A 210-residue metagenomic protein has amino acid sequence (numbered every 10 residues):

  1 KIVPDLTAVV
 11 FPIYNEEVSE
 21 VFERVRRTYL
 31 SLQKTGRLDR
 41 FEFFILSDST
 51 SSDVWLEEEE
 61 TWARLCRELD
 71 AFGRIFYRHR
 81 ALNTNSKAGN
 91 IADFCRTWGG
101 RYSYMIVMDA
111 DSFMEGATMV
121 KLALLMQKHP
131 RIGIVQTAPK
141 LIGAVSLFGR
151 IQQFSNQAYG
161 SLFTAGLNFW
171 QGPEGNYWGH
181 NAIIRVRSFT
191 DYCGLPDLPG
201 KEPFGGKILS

Functional and structural regions predicted by a protein language model:
K1-S210: Internal catalytic domains of large membrane-associated glycosyltransferases
